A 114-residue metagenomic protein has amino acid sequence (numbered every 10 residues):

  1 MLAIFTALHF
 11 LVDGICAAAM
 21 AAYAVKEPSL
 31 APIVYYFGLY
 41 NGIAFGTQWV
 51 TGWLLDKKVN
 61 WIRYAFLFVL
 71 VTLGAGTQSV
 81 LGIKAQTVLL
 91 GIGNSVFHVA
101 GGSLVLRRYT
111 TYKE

Functional and structural regions predicted by a protein language model:
M1-N41: Helix-loop boundary and gating motifs at the non-cytosolic
F10, G82-H98: Hydrophobic core of transmembrane alpha-helices in multi-pass small-molecule transporters, especially MFS/SLC-type
G14, A18, I43-V50, V96: Residue positions within transmembrane alpha-helices of multi-pass solute transporters
V34-L55: Central cavity-lining transmembrane alpha-helices of secondary-active solute carriers, predominantly the Major
A44, Y112-E114: Glycine-rich segments within core transmembrane alpha-helices of 12-TM secondary carriers
D56-V69: Cytoplasmic membrane-interface "Motif A"-like loop-to-helix N-cap segments of 12-TM Major Facilitator Superfamily
L67-K84: C-terminal ends and interior cores of transmembrane alpha-helices in multi-pass membrane transporters/permeases
V96-T110: Intracellular juxtamembrane helix-capping segments at the cytosolic ends of symmetry-related transmembrane helices
